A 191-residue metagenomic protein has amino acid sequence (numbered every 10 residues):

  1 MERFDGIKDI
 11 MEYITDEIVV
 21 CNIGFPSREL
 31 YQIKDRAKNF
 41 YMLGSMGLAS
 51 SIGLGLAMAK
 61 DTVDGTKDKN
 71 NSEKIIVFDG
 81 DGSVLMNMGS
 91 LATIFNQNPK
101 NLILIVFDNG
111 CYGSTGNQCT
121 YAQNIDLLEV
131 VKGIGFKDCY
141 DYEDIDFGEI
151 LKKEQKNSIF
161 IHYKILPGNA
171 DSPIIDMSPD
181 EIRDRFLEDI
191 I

Functional and structural regions predicted by a protein language model:
M1-E12, F25: A short, well-structured juxtamembrane/interface segment
R3-K8, Q32-D64, K69-R185: Thiamine diphosphate
E17-R36, T62: Acidic-glycine-rich active-site phosphate/pyrophosphate-binding loop
R185-I191: Short, flexible loop segments at boundaries between secondary-structure elements
